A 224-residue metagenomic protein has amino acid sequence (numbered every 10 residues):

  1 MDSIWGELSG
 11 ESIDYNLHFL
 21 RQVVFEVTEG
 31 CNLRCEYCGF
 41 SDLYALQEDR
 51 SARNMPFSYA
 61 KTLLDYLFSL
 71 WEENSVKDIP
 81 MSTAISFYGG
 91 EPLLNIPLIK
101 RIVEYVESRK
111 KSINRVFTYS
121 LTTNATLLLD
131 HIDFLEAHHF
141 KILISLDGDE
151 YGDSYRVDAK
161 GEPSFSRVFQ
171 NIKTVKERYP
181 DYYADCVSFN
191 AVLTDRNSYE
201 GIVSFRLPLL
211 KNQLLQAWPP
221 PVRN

Functional and structural regions predicted by a protein language model:
M1-I4: Basic amphipathic alpha-helical segments that dock to polyanions
E7-D130: Conserved alpha-helical substructure of the radical SAM core
V23, T83-I85, Y119-L121, I142-I144 (+2 more regions): Hydrophobic faces of well-ordered beta-strands that scaffold small-molecule active sites in alpha/beta enzyme cores
Y44-A45, P92-L94, A125-I132, K141-E162 (+2 more regions): Conserved radical SAM core fold
R101, D130-F134, G201-F205: A short acidic, amphipathic alpha-helical/loop segment
R101-V103, H139, A159-K160, R206: Short secondary-structure boundary/capping segments
A137-I142, L209-Q213: Glycine-enriched alpha-helix->loop->beta-strand junction motifs that scaffold or abut catalytic
S154-N224: Radical SAM enzyme [4Fe-4S]-AdoMet core and its adjacent flexible, acidic and glycine-rich loops/tails across
